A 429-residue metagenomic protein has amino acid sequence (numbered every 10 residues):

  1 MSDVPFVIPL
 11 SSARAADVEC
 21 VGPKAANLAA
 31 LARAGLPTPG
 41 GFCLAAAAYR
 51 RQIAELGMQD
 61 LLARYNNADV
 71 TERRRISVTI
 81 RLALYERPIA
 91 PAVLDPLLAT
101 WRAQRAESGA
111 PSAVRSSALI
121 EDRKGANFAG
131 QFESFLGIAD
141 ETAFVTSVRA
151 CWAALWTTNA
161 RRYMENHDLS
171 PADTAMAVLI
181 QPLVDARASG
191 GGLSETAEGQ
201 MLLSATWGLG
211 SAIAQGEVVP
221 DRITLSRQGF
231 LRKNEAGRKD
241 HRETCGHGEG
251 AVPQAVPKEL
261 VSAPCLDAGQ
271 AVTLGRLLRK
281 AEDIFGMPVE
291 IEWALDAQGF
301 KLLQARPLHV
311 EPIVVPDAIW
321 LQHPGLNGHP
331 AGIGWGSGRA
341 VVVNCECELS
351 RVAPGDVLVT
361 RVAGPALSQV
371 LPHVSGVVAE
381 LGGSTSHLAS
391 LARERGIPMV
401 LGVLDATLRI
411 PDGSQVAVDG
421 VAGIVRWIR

Functional and structural regions predicted by a protein language model:
M1-L179, A188, G269, I333-C345 (+3 more regions): N-terminal beta-alpha lobe that positions the nucleotide/phosphoryl donor in ATP/NTP-coupled carboxylate activation
L44-D60, Y65, R227, E243 (+3 more regions): Terminal amphipathic helices with adjacent charged low-complexity linkers/tails
M58, I213, P307-P312, W335-V352 (+2 more regions): Acidic, glycine-rich flexible loop/linker segments
A129-N159, D185-G246, A305-P330, G376-V378 (+2 more regions): Extended active-site and interfacial segments that coordinate phosphate-rich ligands in large catalytic machineries
D140, E195-G199, L225-Q228, E249 (+3 more regions): Short acidic-glycine loop/turn motifs at beta-strand connectors
I180, G216, C265-V342: Cysteine-dependent phosphatase catalytic core of the protein tyrosine phosphatase
S204-E290, L295-D296: Conserved catalytic alpha/beta cores of large enzymes that bind or transform nucleotide phosphates and polynucleotides
